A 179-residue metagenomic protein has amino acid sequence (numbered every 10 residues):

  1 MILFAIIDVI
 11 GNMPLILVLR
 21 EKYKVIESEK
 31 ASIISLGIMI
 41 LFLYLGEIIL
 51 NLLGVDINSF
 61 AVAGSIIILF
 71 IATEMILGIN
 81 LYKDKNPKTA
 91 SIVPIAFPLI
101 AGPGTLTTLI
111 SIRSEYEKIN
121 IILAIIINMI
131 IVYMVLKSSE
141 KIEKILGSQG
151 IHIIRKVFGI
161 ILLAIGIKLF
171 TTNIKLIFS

Functional and structural regions predicted by a protein language model:
M1-G11, V55-I68, I119-V132: Structural signature of hydrophobic alpha-helical transmembrane segments
M1-I38, Y116: Juxtamembrane transmembrane-helix termini in multi-pass membrane transport proteins
M13-L17, I130-I145: Transmembrane alpha-helical segments of integral membrane proteins
V18-S28, P87, I112-I119, G147-I151: Juxtamembrane helix-boundary/capping and inter-helix hinge elements in multi-pass membrane proteins
V25, E29-M75: Membrane helix-loop-helix hairpins that form the core translocation module of multi-pass transporters
L41-I48, I100-I112, L162-S179: Hydrophobic alpha-helical transmembrane segments in multi-pass integral membrane proteins
V55-L77, I151-S179: Selective transmembrane alpha-helices of multi-pass membrane proteins
S59-V62, E74-P98: Alpha-helical multi-pass membrane helix bundles of inner-membrane/thylakoid proteins, especially permease cores
